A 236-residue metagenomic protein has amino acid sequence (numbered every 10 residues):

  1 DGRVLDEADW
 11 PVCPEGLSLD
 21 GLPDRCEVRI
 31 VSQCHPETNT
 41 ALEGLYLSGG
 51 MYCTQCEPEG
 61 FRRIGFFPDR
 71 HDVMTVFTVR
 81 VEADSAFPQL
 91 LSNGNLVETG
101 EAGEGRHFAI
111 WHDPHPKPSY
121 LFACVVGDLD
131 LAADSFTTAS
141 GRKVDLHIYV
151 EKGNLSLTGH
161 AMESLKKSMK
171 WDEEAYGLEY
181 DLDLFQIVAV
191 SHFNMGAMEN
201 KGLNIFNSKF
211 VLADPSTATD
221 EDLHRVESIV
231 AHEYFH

Functional and structural regions predicted by a protein language model:
D1-S48, G103: A surface-exposed beta-strand-loop module
L5, E27, V31, I64-G65 (+3 more regions): Small/flexible residues
C13, G60-F66: Surface-exposed, Gly/Pro/Thr- and Asp/Glu-enriched linker/hinge segments that connect structured elements
S18-L19, F67-D69: A generic local secondary-structure boundary/capping motif
Y52-T54: Acidic, metal-coordinating catalytic segment for phosphate/diphosphate chemistry, firing primarily on the Nudix
E57-E59, P68-A231: Hydrophobic helix-coil surface modules that form long, contiguous segments used for peptide/substrate interaction
F235: Short active-site segment of divalent metal-dependent hydrolases/proteases that encodes the spacing between
